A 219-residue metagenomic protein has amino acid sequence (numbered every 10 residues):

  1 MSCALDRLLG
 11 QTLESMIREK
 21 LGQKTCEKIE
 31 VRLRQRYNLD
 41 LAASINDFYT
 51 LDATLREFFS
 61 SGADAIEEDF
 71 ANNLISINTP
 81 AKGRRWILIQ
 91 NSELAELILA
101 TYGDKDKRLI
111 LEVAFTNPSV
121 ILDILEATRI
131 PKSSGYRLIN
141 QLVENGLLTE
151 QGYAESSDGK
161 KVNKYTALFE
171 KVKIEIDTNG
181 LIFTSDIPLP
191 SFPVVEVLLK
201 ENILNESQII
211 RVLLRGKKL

Functional and structural regions predicted by a protein language model:
M1-T50, T54, F58-F59: DNA-contacting interfaces and partner/effector-binding or oligomerization modules in DNA-centric proteins
Y49-E96, I209, R215: Long, low-complexity, charged/polar intrinsically disordered regions in eukaryotic proteins
N91-D106, V120, Q151-T178: Short, cationic-aromatic polyanion-contact patches
R108-V113: Pre-recognition alpha-helix immediately N-terminal to the DNA-recognition helix within helix-turn-helix or winged-helix
N117-A127: Short acidic, hydrophobic short linear motifs in intrinsically disordered regions
I130-N145, G159-K160: Short amphipathic alpha-helical interaction segments
E170-L219: Amphipathic alpha-helical dimerization/coiled-coil segments that flank or bridge DNA-binding/regulatory modules
